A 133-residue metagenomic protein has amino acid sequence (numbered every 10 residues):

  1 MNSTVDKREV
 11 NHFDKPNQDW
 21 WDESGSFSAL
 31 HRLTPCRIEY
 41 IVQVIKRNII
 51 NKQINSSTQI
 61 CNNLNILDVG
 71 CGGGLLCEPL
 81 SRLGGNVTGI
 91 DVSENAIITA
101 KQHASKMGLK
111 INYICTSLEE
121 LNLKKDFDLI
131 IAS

Functional and structural regions predicted by a protein language model:
M1-F27: N-terminal, positively charged/glycine-rich alpha-helical extensions of SAM-dependent methyltransferases
R32-N62: Conserved alpha-helix/loop element of class I SAM-dependent methyltransferases that forms part of the SAM/SAH-binding
N62-G70: Conserved class I S-adenosyl-L-methionine
L67, L75-E120: Class I SAM-dependent methyltransferase SAM/SAH-binding core
L123-K125: Glycine-rich phosphate-binding loop signature in dinucleotide/nucleotide-binding domains
D128: Conserved acidic residues
I131: A conserved beta-strand element that flanks and buttresses the S-adenosyl-L-methionine
